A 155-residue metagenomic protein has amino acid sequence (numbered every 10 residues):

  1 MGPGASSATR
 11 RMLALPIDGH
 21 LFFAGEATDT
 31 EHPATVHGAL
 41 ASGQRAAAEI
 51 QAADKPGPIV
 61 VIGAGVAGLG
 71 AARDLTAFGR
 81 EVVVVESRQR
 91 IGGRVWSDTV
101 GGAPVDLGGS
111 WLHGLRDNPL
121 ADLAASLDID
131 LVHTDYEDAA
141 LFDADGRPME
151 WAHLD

Functional and structural regions predicted by a protein language model:
M1-D155: FAD-dinucleotide binding site
